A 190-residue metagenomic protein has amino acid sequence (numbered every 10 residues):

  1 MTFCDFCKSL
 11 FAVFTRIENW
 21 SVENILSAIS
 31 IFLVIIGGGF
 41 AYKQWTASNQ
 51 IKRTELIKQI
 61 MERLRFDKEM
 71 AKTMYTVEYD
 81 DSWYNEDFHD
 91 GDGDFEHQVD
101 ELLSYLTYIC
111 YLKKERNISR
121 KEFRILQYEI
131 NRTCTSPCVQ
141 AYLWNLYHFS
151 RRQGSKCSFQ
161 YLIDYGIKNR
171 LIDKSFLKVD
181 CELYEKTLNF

Functional and structural regions predicted by a protein language model:
T2-E55: Membrane-embedded hydrophobic alpha-helical segments
T2-F11, A47-F190: Amphipathic alpha-helical "stem/stalk" segments
